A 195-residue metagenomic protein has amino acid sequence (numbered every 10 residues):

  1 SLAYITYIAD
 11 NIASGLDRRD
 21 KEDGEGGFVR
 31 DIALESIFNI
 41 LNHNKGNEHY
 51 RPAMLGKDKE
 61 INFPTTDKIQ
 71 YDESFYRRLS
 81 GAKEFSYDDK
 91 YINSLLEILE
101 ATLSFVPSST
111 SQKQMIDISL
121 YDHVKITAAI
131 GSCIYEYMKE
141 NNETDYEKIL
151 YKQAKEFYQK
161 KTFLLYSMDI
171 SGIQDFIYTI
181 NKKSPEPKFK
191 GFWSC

Functional and structural regions predicted by a protein language model:
S1-C195: Regulatory and interdomain segments flanking nucleotide-handling catalytic cores in signaling/defense enzymes
